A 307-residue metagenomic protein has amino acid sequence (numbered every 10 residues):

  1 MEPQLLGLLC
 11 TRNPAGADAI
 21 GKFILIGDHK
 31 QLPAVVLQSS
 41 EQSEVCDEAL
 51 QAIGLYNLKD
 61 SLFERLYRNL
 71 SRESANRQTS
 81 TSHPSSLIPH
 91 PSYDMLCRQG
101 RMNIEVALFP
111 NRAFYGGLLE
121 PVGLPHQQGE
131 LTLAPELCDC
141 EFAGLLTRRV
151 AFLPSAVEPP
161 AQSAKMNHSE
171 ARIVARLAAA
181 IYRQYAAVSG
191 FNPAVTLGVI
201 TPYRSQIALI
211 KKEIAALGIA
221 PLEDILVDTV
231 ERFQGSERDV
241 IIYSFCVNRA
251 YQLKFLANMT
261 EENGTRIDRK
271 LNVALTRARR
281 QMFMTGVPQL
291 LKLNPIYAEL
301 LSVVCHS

Functional and structural regions predicted by a protein language model:
M1-S307: Conserved helicase motor core of SF1/SF2 NTP-dependent helicases
